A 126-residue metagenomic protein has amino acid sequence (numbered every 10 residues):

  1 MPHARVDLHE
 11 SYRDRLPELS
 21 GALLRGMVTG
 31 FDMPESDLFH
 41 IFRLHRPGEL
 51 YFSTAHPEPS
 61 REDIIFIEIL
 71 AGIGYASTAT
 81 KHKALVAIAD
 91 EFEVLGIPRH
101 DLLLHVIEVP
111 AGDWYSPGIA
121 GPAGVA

Functional and structural regions predicted by a protein language model:
M1-A126: Interaction-mediating elements
